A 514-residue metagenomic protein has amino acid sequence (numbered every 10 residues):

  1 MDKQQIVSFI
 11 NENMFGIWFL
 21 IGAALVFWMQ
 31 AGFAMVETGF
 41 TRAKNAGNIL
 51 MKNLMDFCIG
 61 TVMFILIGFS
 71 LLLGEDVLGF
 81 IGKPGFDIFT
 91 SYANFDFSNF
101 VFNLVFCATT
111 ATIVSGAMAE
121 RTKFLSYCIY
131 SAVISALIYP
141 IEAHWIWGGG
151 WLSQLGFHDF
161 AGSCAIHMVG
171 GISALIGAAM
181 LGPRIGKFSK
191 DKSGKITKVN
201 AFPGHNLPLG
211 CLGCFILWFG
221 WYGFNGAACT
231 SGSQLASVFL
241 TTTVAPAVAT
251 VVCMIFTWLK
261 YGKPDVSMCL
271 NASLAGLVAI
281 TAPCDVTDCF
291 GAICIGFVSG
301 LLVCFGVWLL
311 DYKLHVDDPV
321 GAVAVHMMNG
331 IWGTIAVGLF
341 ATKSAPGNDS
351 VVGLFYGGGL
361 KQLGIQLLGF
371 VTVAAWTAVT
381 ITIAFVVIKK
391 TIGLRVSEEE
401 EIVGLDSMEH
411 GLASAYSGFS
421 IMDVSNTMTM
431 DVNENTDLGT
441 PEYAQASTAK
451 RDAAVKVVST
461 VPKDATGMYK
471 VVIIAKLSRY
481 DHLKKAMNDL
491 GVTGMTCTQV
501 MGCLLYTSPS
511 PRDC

Functional and structural regions predicted by a protein language model:
D2-K456: Glycine- and aromatic-enriched membrane alpha-helices
N45, L477-Y480, Q499-L504: Short, ordered loop/turn segments at secondary-structure junctions
K463-M468: Short, low-complexity disordered segments enriched in Ser/Pro/Gly and basic
L483-A486: Hydrophobic side chains in well-ordered alpha-helices
Y506-C514: Single conserved hydrophobic/aromatic residue that forms the stacking wall/gate of nucleotide- or nucleobase-binding
